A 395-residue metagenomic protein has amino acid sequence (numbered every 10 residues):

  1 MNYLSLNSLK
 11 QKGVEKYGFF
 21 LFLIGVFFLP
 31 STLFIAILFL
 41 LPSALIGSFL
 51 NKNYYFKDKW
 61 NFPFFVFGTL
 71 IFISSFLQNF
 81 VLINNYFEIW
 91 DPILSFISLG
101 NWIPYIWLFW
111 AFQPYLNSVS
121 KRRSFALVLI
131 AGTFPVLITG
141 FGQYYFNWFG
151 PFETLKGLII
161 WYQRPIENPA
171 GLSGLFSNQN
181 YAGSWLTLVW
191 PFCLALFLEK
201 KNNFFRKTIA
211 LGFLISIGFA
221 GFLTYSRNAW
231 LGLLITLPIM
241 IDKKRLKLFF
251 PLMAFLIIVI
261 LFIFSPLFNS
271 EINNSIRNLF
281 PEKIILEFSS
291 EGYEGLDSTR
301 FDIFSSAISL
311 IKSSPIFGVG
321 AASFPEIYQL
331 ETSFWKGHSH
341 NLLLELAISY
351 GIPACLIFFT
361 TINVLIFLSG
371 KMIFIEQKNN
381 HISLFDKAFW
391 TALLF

Functional and structural regions predicted by a protein language model:
M1-L94, L116-R123, L127-I130, L196-T208 (+2 more regions): Transmembrane signal-anchor hairpin modules in multi-pass inner-membrane enzymes, especially those that act on
G18-F22, F87-E88, W161-L175, S298 (+1 more regions): Juxtamembrane membrane-water interface segments that cap and precede transmembrane helices
F20-V26, L40-A44, I103-A111, R123-N168 (+4 more regions): Alpha-helical transmembrane segments of multi-pass inner-membrane proteins
S31-A36, I97-N101, S173-V189, A347-G351: Membrane-interface micro-motifs in multi-pass membrane enzymes
F76-F80, I93-N101, V119-S124, V136-T139 (+6 more regions): Membrane-integral, polyisoprenol-dependent glycosyltransferases of the GT-C/oligosaccharyltransferase superfamily
N85-W90, F149-G171, E271-E291: Extracytoplasmic catalytic-loop and juxtamembrane helix elements of membrane-embedded, polyprenol/dolichol-linked
I138, Y144-N147, F219, L223 (+4 more regions): A membrane-periplasm/extracellular boundary helix in multi-pass inner-membrane enzymes that assemble envelope glycans
S290-S305, S309-Y350, I373: Long extracytoplasmic/lumenal interhelical loops at the membrane interface of multi-pass membrane proteins
